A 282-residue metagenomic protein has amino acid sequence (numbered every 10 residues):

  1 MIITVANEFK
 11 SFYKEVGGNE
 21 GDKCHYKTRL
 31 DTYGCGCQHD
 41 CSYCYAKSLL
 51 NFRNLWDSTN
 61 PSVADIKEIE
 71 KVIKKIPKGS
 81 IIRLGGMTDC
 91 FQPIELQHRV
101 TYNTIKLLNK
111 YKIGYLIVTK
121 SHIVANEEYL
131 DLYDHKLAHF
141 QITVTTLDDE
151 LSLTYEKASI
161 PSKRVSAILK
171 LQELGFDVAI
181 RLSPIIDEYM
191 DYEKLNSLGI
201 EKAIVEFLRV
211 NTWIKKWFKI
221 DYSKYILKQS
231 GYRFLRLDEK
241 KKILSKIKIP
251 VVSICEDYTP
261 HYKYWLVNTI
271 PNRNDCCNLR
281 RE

Functional and structural regions predicted by a protein language model:
M1-H139, L147-D149: Conserved Radical SAM active-site core
I2-F9, E188-E282: Auxiliary Fe-S-binding modules of radical SAM enzymes
R29, I81-R83, G114-L116, L137-Q141 (+3 more regions): Structural preference for beta-strand elements that scaffold enzyme active sites
M87-D89, K120-H122, T143-L147, S183-D187 (+2 more regions): Active-site beta-loop-alpha junctions enriched in small/polar residues
M87-P93, D149-A158, F176-A179: Surface-exposed cleft-lining segments at the edges of enzyme active sites
N109, D131-D134, V165-G175, L244-P250: Surface-exposed amphipathic alpha-helices with a cationic face
L116-I117, A125, S183-K194: Active-site glycine- and acidic-residue-rich loops that bind and position anionic ligands or nucleotide-like cofactors
E156-K157, P161, A167-M190: Conserved strand-turn element in the central/C-terminal portion of the radical SAM core barrel that lines
